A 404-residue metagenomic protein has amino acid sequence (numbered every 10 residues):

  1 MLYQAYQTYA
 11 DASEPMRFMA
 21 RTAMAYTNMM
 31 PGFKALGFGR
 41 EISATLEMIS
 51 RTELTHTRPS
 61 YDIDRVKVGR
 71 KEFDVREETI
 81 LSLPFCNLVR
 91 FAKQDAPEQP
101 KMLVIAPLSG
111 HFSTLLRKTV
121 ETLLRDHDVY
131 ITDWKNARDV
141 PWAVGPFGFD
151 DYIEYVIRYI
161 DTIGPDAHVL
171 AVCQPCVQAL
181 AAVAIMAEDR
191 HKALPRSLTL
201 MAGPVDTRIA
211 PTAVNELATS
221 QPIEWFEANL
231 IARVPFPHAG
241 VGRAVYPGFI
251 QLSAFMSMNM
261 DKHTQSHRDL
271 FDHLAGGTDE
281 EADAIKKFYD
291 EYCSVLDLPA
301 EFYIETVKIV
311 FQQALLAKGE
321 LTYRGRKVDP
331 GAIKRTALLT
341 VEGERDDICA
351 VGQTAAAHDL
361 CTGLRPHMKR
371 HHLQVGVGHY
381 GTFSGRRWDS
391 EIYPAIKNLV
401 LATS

Functional and structural regions predicted by a protein language model:
M1-A44, P165, A182-E301: Alpha/beta-hydrolase-fold enzymes
S60-K67, K71-V140: Short, surface-exposed "cap/lid" segments of acyl-processing enzymes
D139-P141, D151-H168, L180-A184: Conserved acidic catalytic loop of the alpha/beta-hydrolase fold
A171-A179: Gly/Ala-rich beta-loop-alpha elbow adjacent to hydrolase catalytic centers
F311-P330: Active-site nucleophile elbow and catalytic-triad environment of alpha/beta-hydrolase enzymes
I333-K334, L339-E342, D346: Short beta-strand/loop motif that positions the catalytic acidic residue of the alpha/beta-hydrolase fold
D347-Q353: Conserved alpha/beta-hydrolase "acid-adjacent" motif
I348, H372-S390: Catalytic histidine-centered segment of alpha/beta-hydrolase-like enzymes
